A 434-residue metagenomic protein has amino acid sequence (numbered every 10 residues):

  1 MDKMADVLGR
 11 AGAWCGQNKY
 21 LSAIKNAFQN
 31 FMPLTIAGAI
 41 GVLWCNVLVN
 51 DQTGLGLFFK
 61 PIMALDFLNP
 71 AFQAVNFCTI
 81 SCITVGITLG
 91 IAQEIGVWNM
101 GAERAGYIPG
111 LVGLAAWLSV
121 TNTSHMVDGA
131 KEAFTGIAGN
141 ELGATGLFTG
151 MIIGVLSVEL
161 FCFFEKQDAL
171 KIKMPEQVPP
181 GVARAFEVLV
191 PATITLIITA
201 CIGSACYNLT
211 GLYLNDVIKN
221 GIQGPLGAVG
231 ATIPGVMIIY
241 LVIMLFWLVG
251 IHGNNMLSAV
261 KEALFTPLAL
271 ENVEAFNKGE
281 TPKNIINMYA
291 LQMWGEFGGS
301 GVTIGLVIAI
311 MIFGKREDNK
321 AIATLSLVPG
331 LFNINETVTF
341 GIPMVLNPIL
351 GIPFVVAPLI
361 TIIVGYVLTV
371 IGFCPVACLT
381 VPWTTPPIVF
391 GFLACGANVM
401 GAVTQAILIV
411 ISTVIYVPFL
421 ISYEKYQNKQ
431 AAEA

Functional and structural regions predicted by a protein language model:
M1-C15, N50, G54-D66, V273-P282 (+2 more regions): Transmembrane alpha-helical segments and their short flanking loops that form helix-hairpins/helix-helix interfaces
A5-F28, L65-N69, M174-R184, T337-T339: Cytosolic juxtamembrane amphipathic/interface segments immediately preceding and feeding into a transmembrane helix
Q17-K171, V345: Early transmembrane hairpin of solute transport permeases
F28-C45, G113, W117, T193-S204 (+2 more regions): Hydrophobic alpha-helical membrane-insertion segments
A37, I80, T84, T88 (+28 more regions): Alpha-helical transmembrane segments in multi-pass membrane proteins
T88-I91, W98, L111, A115-L118 (+2 more regions): Alpha-helical membrane segments and immediately flanking helix-loop junctions that form or couple to the substrate/ion
H125-I152, L156-P234: Membrane-interface helix-loop-helix junctions at boundaries between adjacent transmembrane segments
G203-G314: Membrane-embedded translocation segments of transport machinery
